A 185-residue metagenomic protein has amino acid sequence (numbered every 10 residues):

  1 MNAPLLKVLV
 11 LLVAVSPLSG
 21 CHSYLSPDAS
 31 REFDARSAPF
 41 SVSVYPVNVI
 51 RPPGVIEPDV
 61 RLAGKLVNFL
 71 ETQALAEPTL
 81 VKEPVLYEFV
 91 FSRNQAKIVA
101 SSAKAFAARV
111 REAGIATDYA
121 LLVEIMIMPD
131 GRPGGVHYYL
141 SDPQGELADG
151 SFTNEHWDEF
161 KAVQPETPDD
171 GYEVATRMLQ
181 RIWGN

Functional and structural regions predicted by a protein language model:
M1-H22: Sec-dependent bacterial lipoprotein signal peptides
V13-S16, D34-A35, V110-I115: Structural motif
C21-F40, A113, P129-G135, Y139-N185: C-terminal/domain-edge helix-coil "capping" segments
A38-P52: Short beta-strand segments enriched in small/hydrophobic residues
S41-Y45, S101-P133: A short, hydrophobic beta-strand-centered structural micro-motif
V49-P52, L86-Y87, M126-G131, H156-W157: Solvent-exposed loop/turn segments at secondary-structure junctions within structured extracellular/periplasmic domains
P52-A116: N-terminal segment of the mature soluble domain
